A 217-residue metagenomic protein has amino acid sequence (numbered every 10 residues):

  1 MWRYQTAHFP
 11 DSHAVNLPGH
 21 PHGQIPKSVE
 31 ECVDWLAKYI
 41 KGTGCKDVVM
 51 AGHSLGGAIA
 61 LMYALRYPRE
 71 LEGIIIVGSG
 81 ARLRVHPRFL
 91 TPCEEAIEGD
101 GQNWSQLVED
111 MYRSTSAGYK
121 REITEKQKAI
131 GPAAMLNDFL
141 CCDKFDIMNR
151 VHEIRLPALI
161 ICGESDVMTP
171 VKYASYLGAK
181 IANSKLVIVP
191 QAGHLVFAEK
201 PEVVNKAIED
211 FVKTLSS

Functional and structural regions predicted by a protein language model:
R3, A7, H13-A51, K206: Active-site loop/oxyanion-hole signature of alpha/beta-hydrolase fold enzymes
N16-H22, A81, G193-V196: Alpha/beta-hydrolase active-site loop signature
G52-G56, A60: Gly/Ala-rich beta-loop-alpha elbow adjacent to hydrolase catalytic centers
L61-G101: Flexible "cap/lid" loop of the alpha/beta hydrolase fold
R84-R88, G99-E153: Conserved alpha/beta-hydrolase catalytic His-Asp/Glu region
I154, I160-C162, D166: Short beta-strand/loop motif that positions the catalytic acidic residue of the alpha/beta-hydrolase fold
V167-Y173: Conserved alpha/beta-hydrolase "acid-adjacent" motif
S184, Q191-S217: Catalytic active-site module of serine/aspartate enzymes centered on a nucleophile-bearing elbow/loop
